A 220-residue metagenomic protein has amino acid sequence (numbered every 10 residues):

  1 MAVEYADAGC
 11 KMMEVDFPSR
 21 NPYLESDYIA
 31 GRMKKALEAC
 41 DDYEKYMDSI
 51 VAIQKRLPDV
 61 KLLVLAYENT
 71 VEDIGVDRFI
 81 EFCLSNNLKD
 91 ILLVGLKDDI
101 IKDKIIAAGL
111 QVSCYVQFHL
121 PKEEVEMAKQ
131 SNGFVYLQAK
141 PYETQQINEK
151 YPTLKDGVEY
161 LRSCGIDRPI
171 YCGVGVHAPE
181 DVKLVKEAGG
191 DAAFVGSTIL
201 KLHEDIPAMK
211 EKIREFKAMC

Functional and structural regions predicted by a protein language model:
M1-D59, K129-N132, A208: Conserved N-terminal beta1-alpha1 strand-loop-helix module at the mouth
M1-D7, H119-Q130, C172, V176-A193: Catalytic cores of alpha/beta
K11-P22, N86, D90-I100, Y136-Q145 (+1 more regions): Glycine-rich phosphate-binding active-site loops on the catalytic face of alpha/beta enzymes
M13-V15, L62-A66, I91-L93, V112-V116 (+3 more regions): Hydrophobic faces of well-ordered beta-strands that scaffold small-molecule active sites in alpha/beta enzyme cores
L24-M33, S197-C220: C-terminal helical cap(s) of enzyme catalytic domains, especially alpha/beta-barrels
E38-D41, E81-I100, L110-E126, Y136-K140 (+1 more regions): Catalytic beta/alpha-barrel core
G75-I80, E149-G157, M209-K212: Charged helix-capping and loop-helix junction motifs
V125-L161, L202-E204: Glycine/Thr-rich beta-alpha phosphate-binding loop at enzyme active sites
